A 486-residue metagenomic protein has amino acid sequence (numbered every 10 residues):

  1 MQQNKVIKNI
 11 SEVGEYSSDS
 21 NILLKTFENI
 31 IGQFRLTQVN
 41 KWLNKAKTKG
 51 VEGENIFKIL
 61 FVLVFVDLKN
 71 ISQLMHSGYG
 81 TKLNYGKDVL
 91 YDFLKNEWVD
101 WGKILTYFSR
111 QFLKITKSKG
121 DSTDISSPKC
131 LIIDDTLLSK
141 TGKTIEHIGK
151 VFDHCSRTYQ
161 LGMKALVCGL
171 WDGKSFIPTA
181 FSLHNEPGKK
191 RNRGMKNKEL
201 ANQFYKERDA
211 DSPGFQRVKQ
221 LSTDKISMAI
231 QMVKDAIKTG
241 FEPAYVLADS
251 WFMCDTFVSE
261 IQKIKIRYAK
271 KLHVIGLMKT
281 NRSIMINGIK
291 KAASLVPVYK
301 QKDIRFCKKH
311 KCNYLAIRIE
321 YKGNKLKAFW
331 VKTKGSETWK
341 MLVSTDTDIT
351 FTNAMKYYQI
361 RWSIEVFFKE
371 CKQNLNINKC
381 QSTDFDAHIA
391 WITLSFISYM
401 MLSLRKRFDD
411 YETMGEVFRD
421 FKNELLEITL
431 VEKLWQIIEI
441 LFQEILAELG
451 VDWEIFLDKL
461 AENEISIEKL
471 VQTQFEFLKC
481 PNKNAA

Functional and structural regions predicted by a protein language model:
M1-F34, N40-A46, D124-S126, T144 (+1 more regions): Single, function-defining residue in the core of a domain
M1-N96, D100: Gly/serine-rich nucleotide phosphate-binding loop at the start of the catalytic core of nucleotide/ADP-ribose-handling
Q3-I7, K45, N96-E199, N313: Active-site-proximal, Lys/Arg-enriched surface segment that forms a nucleic-acid-binding/basic interface patch
V51-N55, K69-N70, Y85-V89, V99 (+6 more regions): Generic alpha-helix structural propensity
I56-L63, A165, L394-R405: Short, amphipathic alpha-helical segments that act as regulatory/interfacial helices in nucleotide-processing proteins
F61, L113-K117, I230-I237: Generic structural signal for well-ordered alpha-helical scaffold segments
V66-S72, D172-P178, M401-E412: Short helix-capping/linker segments at secondary-structure and domain boundaries
